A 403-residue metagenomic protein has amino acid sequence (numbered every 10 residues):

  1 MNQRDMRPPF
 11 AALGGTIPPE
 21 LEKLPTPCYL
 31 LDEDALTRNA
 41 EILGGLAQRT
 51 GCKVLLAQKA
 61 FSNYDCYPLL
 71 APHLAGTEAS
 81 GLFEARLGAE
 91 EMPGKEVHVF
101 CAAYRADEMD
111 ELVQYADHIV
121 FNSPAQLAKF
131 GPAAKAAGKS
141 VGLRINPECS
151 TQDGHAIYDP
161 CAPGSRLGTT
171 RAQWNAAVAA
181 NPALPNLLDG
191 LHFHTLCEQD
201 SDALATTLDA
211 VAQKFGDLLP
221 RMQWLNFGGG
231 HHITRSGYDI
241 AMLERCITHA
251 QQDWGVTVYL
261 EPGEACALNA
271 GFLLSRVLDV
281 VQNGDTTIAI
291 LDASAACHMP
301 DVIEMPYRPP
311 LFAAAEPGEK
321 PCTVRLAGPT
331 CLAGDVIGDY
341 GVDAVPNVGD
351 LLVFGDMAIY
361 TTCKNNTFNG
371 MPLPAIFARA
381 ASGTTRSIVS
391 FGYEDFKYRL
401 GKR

Functional and structural regions predicted by a protein language model:
D5, P9-G94, F100-Y104, E108 (+3 more regions): N-terminal capping/small domains of soluble enzymes
P18-L24, G190-H194, G228-G229: A short small-residue
C52-W224: Active-site-proximal beta-alpha core segment in soluble small-molecule metabolic enzymes
C149-T151, C197, I233, C266 (+1 more regions): Feature marks short, surface-exposed loop/turn motifs that line or immediately flank catalytic pockets and channel
H194-L196, L225-T234, P262-A265: Glycine-rich beta-strand-to-loop/alpha-helix junction loops that act as flexible
D200-P220, H232-V258: Extended, folded domain segments that form the structural surfaces/walls around functional sites
C246, T257-R403: Charged (often Lys/Glu-rich) extended helix/loop segments that serve as interaction or gating elements
